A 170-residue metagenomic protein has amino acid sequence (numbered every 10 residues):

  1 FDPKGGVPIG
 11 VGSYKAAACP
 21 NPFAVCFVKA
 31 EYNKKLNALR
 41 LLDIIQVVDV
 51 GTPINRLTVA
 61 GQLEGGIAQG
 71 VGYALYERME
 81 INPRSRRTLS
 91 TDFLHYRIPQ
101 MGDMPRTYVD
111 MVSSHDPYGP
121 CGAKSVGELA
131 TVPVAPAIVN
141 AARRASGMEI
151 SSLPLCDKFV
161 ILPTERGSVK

Functional and structural regions predicted by a protein language model:
F1-K170: C-terminal catalytic domains of large/alpha subunits in multi-subunit enzymes
